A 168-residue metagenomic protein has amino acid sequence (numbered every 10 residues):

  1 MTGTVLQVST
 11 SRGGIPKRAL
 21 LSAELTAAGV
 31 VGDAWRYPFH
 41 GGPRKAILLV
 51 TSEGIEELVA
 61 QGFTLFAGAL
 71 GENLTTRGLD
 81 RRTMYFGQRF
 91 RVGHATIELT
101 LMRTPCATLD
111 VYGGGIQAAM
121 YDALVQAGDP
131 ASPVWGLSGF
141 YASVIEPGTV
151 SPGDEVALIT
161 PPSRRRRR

Functional and structural regions predicted by a protein language model:
M1-R168: Metal-cofactor-dependent catalytic cores
